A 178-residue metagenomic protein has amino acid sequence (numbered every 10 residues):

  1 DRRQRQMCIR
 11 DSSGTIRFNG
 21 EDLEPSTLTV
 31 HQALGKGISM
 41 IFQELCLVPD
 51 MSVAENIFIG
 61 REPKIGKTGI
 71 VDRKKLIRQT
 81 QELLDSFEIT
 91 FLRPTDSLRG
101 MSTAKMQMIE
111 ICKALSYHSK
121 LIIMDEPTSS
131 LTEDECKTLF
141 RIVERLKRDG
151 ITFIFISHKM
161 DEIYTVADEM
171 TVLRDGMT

Functional and structural regions predicted by a protein language model:
D1-R5, I9: Single conserved hydrophobic/aromatic residue that forms the stacking wall/gate of nucleotide- or nucleobase-binding
G14-P25, Q32-K36: Conserved ABC transporter NBD signature motif
I122-E126: Catalytic Walker B motif of ABC-type/P-loop ATPase nucleotide-binding domains
S157-H158: H-loop/switch region of ABC-family ATPase nucleotide-binding domains
T165-V172: Conserved catalytic segment of ABC-fold P-loop ATPases
